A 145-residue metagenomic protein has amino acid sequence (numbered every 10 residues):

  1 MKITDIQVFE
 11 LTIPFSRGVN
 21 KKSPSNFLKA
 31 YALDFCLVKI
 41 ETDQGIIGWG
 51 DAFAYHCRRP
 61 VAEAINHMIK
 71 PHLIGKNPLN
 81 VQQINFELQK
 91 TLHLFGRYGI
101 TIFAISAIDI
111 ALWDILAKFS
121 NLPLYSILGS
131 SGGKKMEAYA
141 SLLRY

Functional and structural regions predicted by a protein language model:
M1-Q44, F53: Structured beta-strand/loop patches that form or line metal/cofactor-binding pockets in enzymes
D5, E41-F119: Metal- or metallocofactor-binding catalytic centers and their adjacent structured scaffolds across diverse enzyme
D34-C36, H67, M136: Residues at beta-strand starts and edge strands
S130-M136: Short, conserved phosphate-binding/catalytic loop or strand-edge motifs used in phosphoryl-/nucleotidyl-transfer
M136-Y145: Active-site mouth loops of central-metabolism enzymes
